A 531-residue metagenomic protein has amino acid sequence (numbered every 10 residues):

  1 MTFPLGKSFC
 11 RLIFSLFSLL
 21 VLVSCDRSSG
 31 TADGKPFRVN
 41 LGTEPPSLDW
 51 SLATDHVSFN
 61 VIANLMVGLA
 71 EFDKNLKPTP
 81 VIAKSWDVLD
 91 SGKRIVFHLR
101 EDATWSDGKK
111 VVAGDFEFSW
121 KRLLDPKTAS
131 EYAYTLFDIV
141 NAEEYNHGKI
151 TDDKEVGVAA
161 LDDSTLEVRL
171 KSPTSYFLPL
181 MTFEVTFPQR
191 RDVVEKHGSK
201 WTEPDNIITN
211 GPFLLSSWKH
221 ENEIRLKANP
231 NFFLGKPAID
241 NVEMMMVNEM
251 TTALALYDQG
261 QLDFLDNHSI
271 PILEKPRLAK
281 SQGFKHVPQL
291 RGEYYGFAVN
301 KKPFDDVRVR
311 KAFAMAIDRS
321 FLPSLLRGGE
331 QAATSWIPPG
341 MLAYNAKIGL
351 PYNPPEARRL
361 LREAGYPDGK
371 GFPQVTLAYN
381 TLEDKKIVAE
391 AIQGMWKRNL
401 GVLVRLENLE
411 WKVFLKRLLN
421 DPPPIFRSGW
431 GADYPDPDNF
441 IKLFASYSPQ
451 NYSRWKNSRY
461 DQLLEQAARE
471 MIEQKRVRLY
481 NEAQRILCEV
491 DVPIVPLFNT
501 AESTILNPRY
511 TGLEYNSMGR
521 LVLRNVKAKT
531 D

Functional and structural regions predicted by a protein language model:
V23-S24: C-terminal motif of bacterial Sec signal peptides marking the signal peptidase cleavage site
N40-D90, N206-T209: N-terminal lobe/hinge region of extracytoplasmic solute-binding protein
G42, A129, A133, F264-P354 (+5 more regions): Local pocket/hinge segments that shape ligand/substrate recognition
T43-N60, I82-A83, K109, E131 (+3 more regions): A structural "hinge/loop" feature
S85-T135, E167, L256, P303: Aromatic- and charge-enriched surface segment that lines or borders ligand/interaction sites
A142, D153-A159, D163-S164, L170-P237 (+4 more regions): Gly/Pro-rich hinge or "lid" segments in bacterial periplasmic/extracellular proteins
K219, A316-N345, E383-Q393, L415-D531: Detector for C-terminal structural segments
E243-A255, I270-P271, L406-K416: Short helix-initiation/N-cap motifs at beta->coil->alpha
